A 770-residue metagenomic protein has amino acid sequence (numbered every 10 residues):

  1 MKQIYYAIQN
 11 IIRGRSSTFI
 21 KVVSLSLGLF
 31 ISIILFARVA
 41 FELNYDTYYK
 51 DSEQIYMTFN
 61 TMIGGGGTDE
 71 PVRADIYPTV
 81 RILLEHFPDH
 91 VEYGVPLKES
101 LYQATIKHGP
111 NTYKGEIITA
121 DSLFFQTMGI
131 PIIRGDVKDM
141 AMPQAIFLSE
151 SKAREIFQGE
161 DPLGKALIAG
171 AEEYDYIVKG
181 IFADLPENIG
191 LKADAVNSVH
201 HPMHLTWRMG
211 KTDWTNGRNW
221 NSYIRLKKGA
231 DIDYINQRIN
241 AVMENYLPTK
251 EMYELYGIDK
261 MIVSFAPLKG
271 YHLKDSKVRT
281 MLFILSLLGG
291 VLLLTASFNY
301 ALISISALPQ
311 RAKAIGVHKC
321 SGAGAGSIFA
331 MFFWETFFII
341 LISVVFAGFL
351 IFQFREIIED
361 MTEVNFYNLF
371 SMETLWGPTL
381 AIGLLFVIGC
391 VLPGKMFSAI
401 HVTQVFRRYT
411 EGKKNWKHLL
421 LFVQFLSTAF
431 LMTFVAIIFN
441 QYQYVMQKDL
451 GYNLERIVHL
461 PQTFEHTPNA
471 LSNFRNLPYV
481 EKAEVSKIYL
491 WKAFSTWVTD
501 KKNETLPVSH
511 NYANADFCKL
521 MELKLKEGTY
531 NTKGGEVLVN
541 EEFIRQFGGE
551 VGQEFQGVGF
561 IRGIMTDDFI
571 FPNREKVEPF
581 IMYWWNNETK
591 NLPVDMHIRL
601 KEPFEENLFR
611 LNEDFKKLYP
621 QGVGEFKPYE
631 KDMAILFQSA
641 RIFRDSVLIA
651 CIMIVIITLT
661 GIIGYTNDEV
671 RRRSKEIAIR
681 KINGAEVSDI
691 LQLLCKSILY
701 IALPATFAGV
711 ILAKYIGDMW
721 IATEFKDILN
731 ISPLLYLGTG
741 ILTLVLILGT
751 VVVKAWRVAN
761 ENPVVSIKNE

Functional and structural regions predicted by a protein language model:
K2-I4, Q9-S17, Y49, V242-G289 (+8 more regions): Membrane-helix entry/capping segments
I4-S16, I20, S24, F298-I339 (+3 more regions): Intracellular coupling helices
R13-A40, V278-K313, L341, W416-Q441 (+4 more regions): Hydrophobic alpha-helical transmembrane segments of multi-pass inner-membrane transport and secretion
K21, V39-E42, T58, L83 (+25 more regions): Generic structural signal for small/hydrophobic residues in well-ordered secondary structure, especially within
S32-L163, A169-D175, F439-R545, E550: Structured, solvent-exposed hinge/loop segments at the ends of secondary-structure elements
I34, E244, T336-I400, K696-N760: Small-residue-rich transmembrane alpha-helices
D121-R134, I146-K277, N476-I635: Mid-to-C-terminal secondary-structure elements that act as membrane-proximal/extracytoplasmic interface segments
G389-L419: Cytosolic-side transmembrane helix boundary signature
